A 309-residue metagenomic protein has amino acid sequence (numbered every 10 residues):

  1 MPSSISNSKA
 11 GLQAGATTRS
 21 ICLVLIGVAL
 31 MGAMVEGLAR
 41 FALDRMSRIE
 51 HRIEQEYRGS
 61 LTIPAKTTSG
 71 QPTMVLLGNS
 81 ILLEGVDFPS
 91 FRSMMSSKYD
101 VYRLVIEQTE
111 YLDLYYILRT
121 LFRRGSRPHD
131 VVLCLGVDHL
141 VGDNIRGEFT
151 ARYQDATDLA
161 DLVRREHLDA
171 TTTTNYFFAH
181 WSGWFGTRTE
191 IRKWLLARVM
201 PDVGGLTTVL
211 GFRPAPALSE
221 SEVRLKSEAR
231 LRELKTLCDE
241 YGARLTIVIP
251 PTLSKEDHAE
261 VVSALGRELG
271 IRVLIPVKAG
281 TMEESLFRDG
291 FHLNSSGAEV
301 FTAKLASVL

Functional and structural regions predicted by a protein language model:
M1-T18: N-terminal Lys/Arg-rich, disordered targeting/topogenic segments
P2, L135, N144-G242: Secreted/periplasmic serine-hydrolase-like ester/acetyl group-modifying domain
R19-R40: Hydrophobic membrane-insertion alpha-helices, especially the h-region of bacterial N-terminal signal peptides
E50-T68: Short extracytoplasmic/periplasmic juxtamembrane "stem" segments immediately C-terminal to an N-terminal membrane anchor
G70, L77, I81-R165: Membrane-embedded segments
V105, I249, I275-V277: Residue-level recognition of beta-strand->loop/alpha-helix junctions
Q108-L112, V223-L225, P250-H258: Acidic-and-aromatic substrate-binding clefts and catalytic sites of carbohydrate-active enzymes
E260-L309: C-terminal regions of proteins
